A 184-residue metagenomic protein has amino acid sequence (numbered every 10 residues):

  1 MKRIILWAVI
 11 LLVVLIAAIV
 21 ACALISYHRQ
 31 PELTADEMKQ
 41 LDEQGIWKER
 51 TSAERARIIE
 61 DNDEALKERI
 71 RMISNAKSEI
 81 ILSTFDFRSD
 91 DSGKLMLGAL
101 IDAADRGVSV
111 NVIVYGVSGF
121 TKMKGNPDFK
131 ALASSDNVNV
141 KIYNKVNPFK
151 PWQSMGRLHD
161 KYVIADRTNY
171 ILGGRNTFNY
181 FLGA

Functional and structural regions predicted by a protein language model:
M1-I16: N-terminal Sec-pathway targeting helices
L15-T34: Membrane-interface motif at the C-terminal end of an N-terminal transmembrane signal
P31-A76, D86-A184: HKD-type phospholipase D/PLD-like phosphodiesterase module
